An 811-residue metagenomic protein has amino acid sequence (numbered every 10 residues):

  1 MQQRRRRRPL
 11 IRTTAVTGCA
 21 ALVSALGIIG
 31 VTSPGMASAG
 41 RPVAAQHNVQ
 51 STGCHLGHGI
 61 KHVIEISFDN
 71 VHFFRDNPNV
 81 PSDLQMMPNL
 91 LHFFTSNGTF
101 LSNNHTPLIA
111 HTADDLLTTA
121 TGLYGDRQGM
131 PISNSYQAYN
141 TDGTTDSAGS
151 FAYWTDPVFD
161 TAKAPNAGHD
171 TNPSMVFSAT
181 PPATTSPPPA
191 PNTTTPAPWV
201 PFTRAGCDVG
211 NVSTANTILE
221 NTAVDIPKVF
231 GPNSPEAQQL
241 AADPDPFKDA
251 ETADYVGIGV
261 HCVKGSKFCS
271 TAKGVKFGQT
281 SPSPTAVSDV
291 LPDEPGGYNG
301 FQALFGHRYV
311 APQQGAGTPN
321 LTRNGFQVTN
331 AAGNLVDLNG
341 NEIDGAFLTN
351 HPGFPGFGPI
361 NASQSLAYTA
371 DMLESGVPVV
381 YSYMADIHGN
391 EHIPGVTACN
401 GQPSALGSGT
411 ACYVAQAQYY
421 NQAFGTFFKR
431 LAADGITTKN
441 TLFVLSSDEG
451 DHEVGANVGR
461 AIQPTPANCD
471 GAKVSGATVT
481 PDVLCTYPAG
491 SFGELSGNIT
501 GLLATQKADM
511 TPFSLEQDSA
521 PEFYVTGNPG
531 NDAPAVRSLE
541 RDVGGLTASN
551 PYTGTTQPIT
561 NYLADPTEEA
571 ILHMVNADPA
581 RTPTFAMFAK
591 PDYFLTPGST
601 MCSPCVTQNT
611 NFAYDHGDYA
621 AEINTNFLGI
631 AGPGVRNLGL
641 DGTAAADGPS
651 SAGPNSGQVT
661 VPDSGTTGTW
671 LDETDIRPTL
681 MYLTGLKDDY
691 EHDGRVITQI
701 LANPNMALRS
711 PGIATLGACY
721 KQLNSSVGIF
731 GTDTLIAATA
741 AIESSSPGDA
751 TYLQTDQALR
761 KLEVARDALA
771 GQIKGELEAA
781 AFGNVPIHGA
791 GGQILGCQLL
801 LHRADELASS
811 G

Functional and structural regions predicted by a protein language model:
S24-H47: C-terminal region of N-terminal signal peptides and the immediate post-cleavage residues of exported proteins
F74-R127: Short, structured active-site-proximal loop/turn typified by the sulfatase FGly-forming signature C/S-X-P-X-R
S82-Q85, P107, A415-Q418, C485-S538 (+3 more regions): A short beta-strand-to-alpha-helix junction
I109-D114, T121, R127-E294, G435-T441 (+6 more regions): Secreted, luminal/periplasmic, and some membrane-associated catalytic domains that remodel anionic oxygen-ester
I218-P378, D386, P704, E806: Extended, H/D-rich, highly charged conserved domains that either
T369, L373-Y420, T426: Active-site His/acidic residue clusters
S549-F585, P662, G668, D675 (+1 more regions): Polar, surface-exposed loop/tail segments that function as active-site lids or cofactor/substrate-recognition elements
G694-G775, A779: Charged, amphipathic alpha-helical linkers/stalks
